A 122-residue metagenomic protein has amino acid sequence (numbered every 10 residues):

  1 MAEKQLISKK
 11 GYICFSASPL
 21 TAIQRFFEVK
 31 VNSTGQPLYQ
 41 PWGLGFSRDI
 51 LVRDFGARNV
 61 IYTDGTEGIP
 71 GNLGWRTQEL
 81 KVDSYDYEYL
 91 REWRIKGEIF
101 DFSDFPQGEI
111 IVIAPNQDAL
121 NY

Functional and structural regions predicted by a protein language model:
M1-Y122: NAD-dependent ADP-ribosyltransferases
